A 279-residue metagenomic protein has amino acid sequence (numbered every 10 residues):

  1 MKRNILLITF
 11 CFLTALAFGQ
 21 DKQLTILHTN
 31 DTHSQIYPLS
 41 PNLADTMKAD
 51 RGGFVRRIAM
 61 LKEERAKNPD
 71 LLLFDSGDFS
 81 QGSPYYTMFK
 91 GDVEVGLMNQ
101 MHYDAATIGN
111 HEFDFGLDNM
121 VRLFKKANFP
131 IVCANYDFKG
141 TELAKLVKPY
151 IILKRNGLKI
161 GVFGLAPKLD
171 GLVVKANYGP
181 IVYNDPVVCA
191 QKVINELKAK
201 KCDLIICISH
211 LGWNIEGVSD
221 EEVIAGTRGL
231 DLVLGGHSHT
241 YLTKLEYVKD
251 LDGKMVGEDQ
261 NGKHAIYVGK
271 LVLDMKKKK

Functional and structural regions predicted by a protein language model:
M1-D21: Bacterial Sec-dependent N-terminal signal peptides
G19-K279: Acidic, metal/ion-coordinating pockets
